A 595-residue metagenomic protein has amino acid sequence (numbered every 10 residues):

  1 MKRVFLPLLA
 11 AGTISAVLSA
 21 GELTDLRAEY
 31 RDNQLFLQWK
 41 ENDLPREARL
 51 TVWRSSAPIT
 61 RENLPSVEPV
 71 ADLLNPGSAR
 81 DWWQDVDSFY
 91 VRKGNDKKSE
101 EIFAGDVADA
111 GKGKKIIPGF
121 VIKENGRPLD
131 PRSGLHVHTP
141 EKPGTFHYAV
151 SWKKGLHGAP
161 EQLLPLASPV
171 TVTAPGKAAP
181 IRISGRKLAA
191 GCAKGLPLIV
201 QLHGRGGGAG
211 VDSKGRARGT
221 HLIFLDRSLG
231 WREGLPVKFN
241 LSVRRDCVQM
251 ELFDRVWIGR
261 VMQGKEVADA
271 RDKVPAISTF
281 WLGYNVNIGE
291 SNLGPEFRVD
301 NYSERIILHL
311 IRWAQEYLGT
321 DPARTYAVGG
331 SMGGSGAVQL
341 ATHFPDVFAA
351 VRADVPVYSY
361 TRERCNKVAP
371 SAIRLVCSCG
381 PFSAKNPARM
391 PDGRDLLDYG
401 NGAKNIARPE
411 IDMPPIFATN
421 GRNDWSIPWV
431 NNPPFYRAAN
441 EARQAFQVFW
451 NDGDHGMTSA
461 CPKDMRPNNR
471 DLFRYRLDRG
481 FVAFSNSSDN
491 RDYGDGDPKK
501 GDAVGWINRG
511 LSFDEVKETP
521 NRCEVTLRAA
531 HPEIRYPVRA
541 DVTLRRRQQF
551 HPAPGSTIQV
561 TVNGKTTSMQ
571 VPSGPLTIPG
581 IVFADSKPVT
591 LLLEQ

Functional and structural regions predicted by a protein language model:
A20-A48, L156-P180: Pro/Thr/Ser/Gly-rich low-complexity, intrinsically disordered linker/stalk tracts
R49-G144: Recognizes extended acidic, P/S/T-rich segments that occur within or adjacent to Ig-like beta-sandwich modules
N125-T220: A domain-start/cap signature at the N-terminus of enzymes
R186, S359-D478: The feature captures the conserved acid-bearing segment of alpha/beta-hydrolase catalytic domains
G195, E441-E594: Alpha/beta-hydrolase-fold serine-hydrolase catalytic core, especially in secreted/extracellular enzymes
G207-H309: Active-site machinery of serine-nucleophile hydrolases
I288-S331, V347: Gly/Ser-rich "nucleophile elbow"/oxyanion-hole loop immediately N-terminal to the catalytic nucleophile in hydrolases
P322-F382: Primarily recognizes the serine-hydrolase "nucleophile elbow" in alpha/beta-hydrolase and SGNH/GDSL folds
